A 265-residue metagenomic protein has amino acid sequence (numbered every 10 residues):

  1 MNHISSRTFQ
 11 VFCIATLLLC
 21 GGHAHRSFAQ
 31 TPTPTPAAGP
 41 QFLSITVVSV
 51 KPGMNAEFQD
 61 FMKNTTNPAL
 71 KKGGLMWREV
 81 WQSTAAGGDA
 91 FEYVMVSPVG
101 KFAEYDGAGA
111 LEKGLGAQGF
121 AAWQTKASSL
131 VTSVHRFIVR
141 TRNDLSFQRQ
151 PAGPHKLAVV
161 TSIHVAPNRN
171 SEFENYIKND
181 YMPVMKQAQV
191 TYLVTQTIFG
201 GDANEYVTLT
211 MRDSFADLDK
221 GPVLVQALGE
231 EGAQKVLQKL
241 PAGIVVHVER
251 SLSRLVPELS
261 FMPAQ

Functional and structural regions predicted by a protein language model:
M1, C20-G22, A86, G201: Intrinsic disorder/low-complexity signature
M1-R7: N-terminal secretory signal peptides that target proteins for export/translocation
T8-F9, G22, G39: Generic alpha-helix initiation/capping and coil-helix boundary signal
T8-T16: Sec-dependent N-terminal signal peptides
L17-S27: C-terminal segment of classical bacterial N-terminal signal peptides
A29-Q265: Short S/T/G/P-rich N-terminal loop/turn motif that feeds into the first structured element of a domain
